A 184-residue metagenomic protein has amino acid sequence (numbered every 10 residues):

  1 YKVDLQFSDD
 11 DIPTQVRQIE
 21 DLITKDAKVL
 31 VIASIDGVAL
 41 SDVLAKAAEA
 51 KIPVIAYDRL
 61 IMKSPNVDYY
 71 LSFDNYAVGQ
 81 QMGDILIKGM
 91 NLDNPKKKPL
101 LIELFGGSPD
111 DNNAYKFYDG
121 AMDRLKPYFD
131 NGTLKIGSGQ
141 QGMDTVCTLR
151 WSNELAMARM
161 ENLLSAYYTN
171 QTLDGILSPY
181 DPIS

Functional and structural regions predicted by a protein language model:
Y1-S184: A residue-level marker of the well-folded mature domains of exported/periplasmic proteins
